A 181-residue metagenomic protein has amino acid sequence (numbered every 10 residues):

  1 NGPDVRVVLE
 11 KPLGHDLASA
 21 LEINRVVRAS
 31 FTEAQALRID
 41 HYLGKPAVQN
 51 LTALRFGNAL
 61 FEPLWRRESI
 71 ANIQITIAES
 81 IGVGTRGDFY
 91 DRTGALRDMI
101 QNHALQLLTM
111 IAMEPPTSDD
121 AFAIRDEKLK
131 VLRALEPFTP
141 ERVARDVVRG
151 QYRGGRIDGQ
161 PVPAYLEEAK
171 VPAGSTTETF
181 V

Functional and structural regions predicted by a protein language model:
N1-L9, L13-V181: Secretory/organelle targeting and membrane-embedding segments
